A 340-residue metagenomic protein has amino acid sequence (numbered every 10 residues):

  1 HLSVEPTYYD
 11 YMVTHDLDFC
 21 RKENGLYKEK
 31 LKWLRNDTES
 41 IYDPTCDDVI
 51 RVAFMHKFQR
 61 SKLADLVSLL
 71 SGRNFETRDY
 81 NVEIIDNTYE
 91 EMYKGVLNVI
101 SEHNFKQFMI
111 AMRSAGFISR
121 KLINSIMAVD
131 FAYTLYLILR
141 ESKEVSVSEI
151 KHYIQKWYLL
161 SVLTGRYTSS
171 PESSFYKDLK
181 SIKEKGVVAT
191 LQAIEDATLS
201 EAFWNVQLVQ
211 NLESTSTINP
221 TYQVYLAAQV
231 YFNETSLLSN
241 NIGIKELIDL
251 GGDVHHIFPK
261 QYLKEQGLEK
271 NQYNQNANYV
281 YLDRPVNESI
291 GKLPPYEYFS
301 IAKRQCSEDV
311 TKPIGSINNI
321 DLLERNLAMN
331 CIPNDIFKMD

Functional and structural regions predicted by a protein language model:
V4-Q207: A cross-family structural signal marking well-folded subdomains
K62, K143-V145, R166-Y167, L263-Q266 (+2 more regions): Short conserved micro-motifs at the rims of enzyme active sites and ligand-binding pockets
M109, Y133, K151, Q155 (+4 more regions): Generic hydrophobic alpha-helical scaffold/packing signal
I150, K312-D340: C-terminal, well-folded lobe of enzymatic/effector domains
V162-V254, Y262: Intrinsically disordered, low-complexity N-proximal targeting/linker segments that flank membranes
I244-N278, P294: Histidine-centered nuclease catalytic patch
Y273-R304: Short Cys/His-centered divalent metal-binding micro-motifs
